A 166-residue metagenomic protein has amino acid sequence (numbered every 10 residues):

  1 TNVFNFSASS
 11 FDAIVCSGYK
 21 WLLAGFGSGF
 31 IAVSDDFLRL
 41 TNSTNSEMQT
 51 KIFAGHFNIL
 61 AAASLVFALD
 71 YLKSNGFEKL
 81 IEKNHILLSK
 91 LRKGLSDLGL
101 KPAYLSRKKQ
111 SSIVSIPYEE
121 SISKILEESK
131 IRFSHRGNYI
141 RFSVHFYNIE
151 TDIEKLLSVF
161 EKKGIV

Functional and structural regions predicted by a protein language model:
T1-V3, S121-I122: Short acidic active-site motifs
N2-F4, L23-S28, V144-Y147: Short, charged, surface-exposed secondary-structure boundary motifs
S7-S43: Active-site PLP attachment segment
S28, A62-L65, I153: A general structural signal for well-ordered alpha-helical segments in protein cores
Q49-R92: Structural signature of PLP-dependent enzymes
I81, H85-S129, R136, V144: Conserved PLP-binding catalytic core of the aspartate aminotransferase-like
I125-V166: PLP-dependent enzyme catalytic core of the Aspartate aminotransferase-like
